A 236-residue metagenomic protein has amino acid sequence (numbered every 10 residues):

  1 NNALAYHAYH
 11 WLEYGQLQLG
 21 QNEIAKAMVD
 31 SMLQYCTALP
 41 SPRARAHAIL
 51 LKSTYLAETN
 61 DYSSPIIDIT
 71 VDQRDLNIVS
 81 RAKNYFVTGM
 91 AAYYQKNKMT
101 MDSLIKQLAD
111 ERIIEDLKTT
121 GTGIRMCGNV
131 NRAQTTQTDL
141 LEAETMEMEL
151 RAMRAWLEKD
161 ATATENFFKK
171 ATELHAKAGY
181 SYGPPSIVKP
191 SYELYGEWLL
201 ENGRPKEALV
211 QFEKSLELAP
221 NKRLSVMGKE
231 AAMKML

Functional and structural regions predicted by a protein language model:
N1, L33-P42, D68-I78, Q107-E115 (+3 more regions): Solenoid-like repeat scaffolds
A5, L12, K52, R81 (+4 more regions): Structural register within alpha-helical repeat arrays
